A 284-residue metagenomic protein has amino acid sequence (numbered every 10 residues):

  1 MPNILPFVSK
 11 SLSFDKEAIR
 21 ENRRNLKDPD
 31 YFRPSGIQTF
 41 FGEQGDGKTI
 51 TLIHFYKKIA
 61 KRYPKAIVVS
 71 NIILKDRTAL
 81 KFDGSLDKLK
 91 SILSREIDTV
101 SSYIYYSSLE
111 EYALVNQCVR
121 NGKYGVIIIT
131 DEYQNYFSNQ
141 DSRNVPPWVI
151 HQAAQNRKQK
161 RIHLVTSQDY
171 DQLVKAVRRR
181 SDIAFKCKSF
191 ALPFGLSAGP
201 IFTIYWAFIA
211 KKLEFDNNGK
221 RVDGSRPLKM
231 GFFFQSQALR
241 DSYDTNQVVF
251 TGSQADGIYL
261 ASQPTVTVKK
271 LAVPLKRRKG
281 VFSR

Functional and structural regions predicted by a protein language model:
M1-P29: N-terminal pre-Walker A segment at the start of P-loop NTPase domains
F7, I183, A198-R284: Conserved P-loop NTPase motor module
F40: Hydrophobic anchor at the beta1->P-loop junction of P-loop NTPases
K48: Conserved lysine of the Walker
T51, F55: Hydrophobic positions on the alpha1 helix immediately C-terminal to the Walker A/P-loop
K65-A66, K123-I127, Q159-T166: Loop/turn-to-beta-strand initiation segments
R77-A153: Conserved nucleotide-sensing/catalytic segment adjacent to the nucleotide-binding pocket in NTP-handling enzymes
Y133-N218: Replace "adjacent to P-loop NTPase cores in ATP/GTP-dependent enzymes" with "adjacent to NTP-binding cores
